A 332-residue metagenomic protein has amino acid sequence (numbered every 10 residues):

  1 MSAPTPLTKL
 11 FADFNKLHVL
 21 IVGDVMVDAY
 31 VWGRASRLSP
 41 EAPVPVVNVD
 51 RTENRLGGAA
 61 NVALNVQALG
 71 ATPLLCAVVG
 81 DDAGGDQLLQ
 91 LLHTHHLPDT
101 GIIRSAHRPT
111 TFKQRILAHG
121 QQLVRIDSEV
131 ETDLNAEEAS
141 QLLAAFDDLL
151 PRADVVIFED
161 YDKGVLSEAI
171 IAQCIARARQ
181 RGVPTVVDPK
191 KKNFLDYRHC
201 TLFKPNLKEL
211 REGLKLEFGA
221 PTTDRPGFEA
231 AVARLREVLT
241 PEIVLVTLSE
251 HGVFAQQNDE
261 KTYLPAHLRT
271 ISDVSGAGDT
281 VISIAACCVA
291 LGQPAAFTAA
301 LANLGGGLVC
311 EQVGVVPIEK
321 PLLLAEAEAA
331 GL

Functional and structural regions predicted by a protein language model:
M1-S36, A327: Positively charged, low-complexity intrinsically disordered leader regions
S2-K9, P40, V44-F112, E326-A329: Substrate-binding N-lobe of the ribokinase-like
F14, L150-P151, Y197-R198: A short, aliphatic-rich alpha-helical micro-motif
L20-V22, R125, D154-I157, V186 (+2 more regions): Structural motif
I102-R108, R115-L150: Conserved phosphate-binding/catalytic loop of the ribokinase/pfkB sugar-kinase fold
R152-V165: Short acidic, glycine-rich surface-loop motifs adjacent to enzyme active sites
K163-K261: Conserved phosphate/ATP/ADP-binding segment of small-molecule kinases
E242-I243, H267-A330: Conserved post-catalytic alpha-helical subdomain immediately downstream of the catalytic base and nucleotide-binding
